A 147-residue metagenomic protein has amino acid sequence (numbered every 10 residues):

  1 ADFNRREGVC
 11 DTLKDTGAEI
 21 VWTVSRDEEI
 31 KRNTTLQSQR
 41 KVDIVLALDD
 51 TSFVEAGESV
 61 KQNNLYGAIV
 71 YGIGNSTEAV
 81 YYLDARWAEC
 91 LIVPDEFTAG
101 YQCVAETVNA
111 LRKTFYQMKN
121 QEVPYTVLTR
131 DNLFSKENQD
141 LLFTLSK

Functional and structural regions predicted by a protein language model:
A1-I20, E55, A99, L145: Short, solvent-exposed amphipathic alpha-helices that sit in or adjacent to ligand/effector-binding or catalytic
N4, K31-R32, N75-A79, P94-T114: Hydrophobic alpha-helical segments within soluble ligand-binding/sensing domains
V9, S25-Y82: Hydrophobic alpha-helical
T16, Y66, R86-W87: Short, structured coil segments at secondary-structure junctions
V21, I69-Y71, L128: Structural detector of well-ordered beta-strand residues that form the stable sheet scaffold of enzyme domains
A85-F97: Short beta-strand elements at the ligand-binding edges of bilobed clamshell
T98-K147: Hinge/cleft segment of the Venus flytrap/periplasmic-binding protein
